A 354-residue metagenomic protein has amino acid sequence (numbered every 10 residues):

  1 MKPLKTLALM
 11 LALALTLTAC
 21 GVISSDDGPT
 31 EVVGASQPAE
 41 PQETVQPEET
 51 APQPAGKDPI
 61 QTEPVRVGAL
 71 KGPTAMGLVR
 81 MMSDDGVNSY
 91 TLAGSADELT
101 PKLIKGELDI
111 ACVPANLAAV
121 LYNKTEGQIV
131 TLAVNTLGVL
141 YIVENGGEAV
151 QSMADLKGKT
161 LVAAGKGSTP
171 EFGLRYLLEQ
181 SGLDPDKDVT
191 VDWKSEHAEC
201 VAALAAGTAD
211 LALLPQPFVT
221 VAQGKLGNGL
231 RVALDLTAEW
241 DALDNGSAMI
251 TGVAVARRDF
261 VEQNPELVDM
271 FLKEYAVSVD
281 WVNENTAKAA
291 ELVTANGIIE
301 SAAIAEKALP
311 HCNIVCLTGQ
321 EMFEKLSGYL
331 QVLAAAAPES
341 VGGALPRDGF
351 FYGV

Functional and structural regions predicted by a protein language model:
M1-L11: Positively charged n-region of N-terminal signal peptides that target proteins for export
L17-A19: C-terminal motif of bacterial Sec signal peptides marking the signal peptidase cleavage site
G21-S24: Bacterial signal peptide processing site
G28-P38, Q42-D186, V191-W193, D210-Q216 (+1 more regions): Short, glycine-/small- and polar/acidic-enriched structural segments that line small-molecule recognition paths
R80-M81, L140-V150, A248-E266, T318: A bilobed periplasmic-binding-protein/Venus flytrap-type ligand-binding module shared by bacterial periplasmic
N116-L117, T125, A198-L292: Pocket-lining segment of extracytoplasmic ligand-binding domains
V261-A336: Secondary-structure end/capping motifs
S327-V354: Conserved C-terminal helix/tail region of periplasmic/extracytoplasmic solute-binding proteins
